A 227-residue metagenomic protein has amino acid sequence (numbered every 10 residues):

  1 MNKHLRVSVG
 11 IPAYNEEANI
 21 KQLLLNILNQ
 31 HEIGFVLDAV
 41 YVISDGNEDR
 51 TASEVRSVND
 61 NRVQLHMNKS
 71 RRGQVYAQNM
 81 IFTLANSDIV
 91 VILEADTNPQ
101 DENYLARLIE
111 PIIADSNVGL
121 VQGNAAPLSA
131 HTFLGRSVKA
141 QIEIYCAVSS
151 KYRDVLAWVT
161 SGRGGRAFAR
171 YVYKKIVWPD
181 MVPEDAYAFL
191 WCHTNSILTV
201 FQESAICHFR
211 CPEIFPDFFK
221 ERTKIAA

Functional and structural regions predicted by a protein language model:
R6-S8, A39, Y187: Cell-envelope/extracellular polymer assembly enzymes that use nucleotide-activated donors
E16-Q30: Short, well-formed alpha-helical segments that are part of the catalytic scaffolds of diverse glycosyltransferases
A18-K21, E48-S57: Acidic helix N-cap motif at the loop->helix transition within catalytic regions of sugar-transfer enzymes
D38-A39, A52-L84: Conserved donor nucleotide-binding strand/loop of the catalytic core
S44-A52, S70, T97-N98: A conserved acidic beta->alpha catalytic loop
D60, I112, Q122, A126-E143 (+1 more regions): Catalytic donor/gating beta->alpha subdomain of glycosyltransferases that bind UDP-sugars
Y76, L108-K174, T223-A226: Long helical/loop segments within the catalytic core of UDP-sugar-dependent glycosyltransferases, especially the large
V90: Short aromatic/hydrophobic "clamp" motif used to bind/position activated sugar donors
